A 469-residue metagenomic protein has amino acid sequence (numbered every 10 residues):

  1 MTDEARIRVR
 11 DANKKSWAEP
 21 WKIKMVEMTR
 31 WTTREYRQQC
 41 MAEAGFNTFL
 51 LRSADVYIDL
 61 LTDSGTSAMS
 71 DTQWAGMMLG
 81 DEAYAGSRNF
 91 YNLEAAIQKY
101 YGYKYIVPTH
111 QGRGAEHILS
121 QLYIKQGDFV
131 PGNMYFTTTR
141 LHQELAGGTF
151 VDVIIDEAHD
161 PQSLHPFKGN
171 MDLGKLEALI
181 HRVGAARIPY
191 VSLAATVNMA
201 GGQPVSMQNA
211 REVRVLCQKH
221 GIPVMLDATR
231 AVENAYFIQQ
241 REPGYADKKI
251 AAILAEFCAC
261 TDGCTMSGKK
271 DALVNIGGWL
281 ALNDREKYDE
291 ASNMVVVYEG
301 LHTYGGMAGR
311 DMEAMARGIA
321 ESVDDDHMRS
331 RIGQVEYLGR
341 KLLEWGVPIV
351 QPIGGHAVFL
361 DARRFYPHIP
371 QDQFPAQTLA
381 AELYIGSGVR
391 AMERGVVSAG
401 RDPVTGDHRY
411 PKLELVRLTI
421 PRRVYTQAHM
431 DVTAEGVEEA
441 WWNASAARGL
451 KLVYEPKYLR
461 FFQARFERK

Functional and structural regions predicted by a protein language model:
T2-F46, L50-S67, Q73, E82-I106 (+3 more regions): Conserved PLP-enzyme active-site core in the AAT-like
G174, V296-G300, V389, E393-P403: Conserved alpha/beta core surface patches that mediate binding of polyanionic ligands
L216-K219, Y337, K341-W345, T378-V389 (+1 more regions): Generic non-transmembrane alpha-helical segments
D289, P367-P375, R423-V432: Short, conserved charged micro-motifs
R310, V350-A357, V396, Y454: Short Gly/Ser/Thr- and Asp/Glu-enriched loop/turn motifs at secondary-structure junctions
S322, G386, S398-K469: PLP-dependent enzyme catalytic core of the Aspartate aminotransferase-like
G355-P367, R417-P421: A short beta-alpha structural unit
R363-R390, V404-P411: Active-site loop ensemble at the mouth of alpha/beta enzyme cores that anchors a bound cofactor
